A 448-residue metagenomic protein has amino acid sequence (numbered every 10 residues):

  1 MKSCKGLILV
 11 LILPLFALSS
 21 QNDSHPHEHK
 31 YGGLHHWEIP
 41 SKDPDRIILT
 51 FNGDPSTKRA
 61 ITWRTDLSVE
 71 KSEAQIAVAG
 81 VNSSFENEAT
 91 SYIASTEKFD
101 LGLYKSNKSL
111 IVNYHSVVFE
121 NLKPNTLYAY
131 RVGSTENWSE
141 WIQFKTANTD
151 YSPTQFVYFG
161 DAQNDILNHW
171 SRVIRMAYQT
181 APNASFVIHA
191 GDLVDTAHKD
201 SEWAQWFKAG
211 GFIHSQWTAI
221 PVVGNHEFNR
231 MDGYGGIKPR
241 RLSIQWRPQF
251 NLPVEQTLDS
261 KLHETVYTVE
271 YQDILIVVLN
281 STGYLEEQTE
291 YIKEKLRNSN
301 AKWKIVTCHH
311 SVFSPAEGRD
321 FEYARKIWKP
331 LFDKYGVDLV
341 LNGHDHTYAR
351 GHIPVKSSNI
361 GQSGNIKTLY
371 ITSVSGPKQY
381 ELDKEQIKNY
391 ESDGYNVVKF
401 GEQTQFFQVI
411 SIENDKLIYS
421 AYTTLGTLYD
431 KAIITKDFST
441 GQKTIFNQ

Functional and structural regions predicted by a protein language model:
K2-Y158, Q179-T180, Q403, V409-Q448: Acidic, histidine-bearing metal-coordination/catalytic regions of metal-dependent phosphoesterases
G80-L110, Y114, V157-R172, A197 (+4 more regions): Acidic/histidine-rich helix-loop elements that form or flank divalent-metal/phosphate-binding sites at the catalytic
N113-F119, L127-Q143, E202-N300, I327 (+4 more regions): Extended active-site neighborhood of metal-dependent phosphoesterases/phosphodiesterases
L122, S171-G233, K334: Core catalytic region of metal-dependent phosphoesterases/phosphodiesterases, especially metallo-beta-lactamase-like
P153-Q155, S185, V266, D273-I276 (+1 more regions): Alpha/beta-hydrolase fold active-site loops
Y158-G160, F186-D192, T218-N225, L279-N280 (+3 more regions): Active-site neighborhood of phospho(di)ester-bond hydrolases with catalytic His/Asp-centered motifs
N164-N168, D195-H198, V223-D232, Y284-E287 (+5 more regions): Active-site environment of divalent metal-dependent phosphoester hydrolases
S299-V340, I360, Y390: Active-site-proximal segments of metal-dependent phosphoesterases and phosphodiesterases across multiple
